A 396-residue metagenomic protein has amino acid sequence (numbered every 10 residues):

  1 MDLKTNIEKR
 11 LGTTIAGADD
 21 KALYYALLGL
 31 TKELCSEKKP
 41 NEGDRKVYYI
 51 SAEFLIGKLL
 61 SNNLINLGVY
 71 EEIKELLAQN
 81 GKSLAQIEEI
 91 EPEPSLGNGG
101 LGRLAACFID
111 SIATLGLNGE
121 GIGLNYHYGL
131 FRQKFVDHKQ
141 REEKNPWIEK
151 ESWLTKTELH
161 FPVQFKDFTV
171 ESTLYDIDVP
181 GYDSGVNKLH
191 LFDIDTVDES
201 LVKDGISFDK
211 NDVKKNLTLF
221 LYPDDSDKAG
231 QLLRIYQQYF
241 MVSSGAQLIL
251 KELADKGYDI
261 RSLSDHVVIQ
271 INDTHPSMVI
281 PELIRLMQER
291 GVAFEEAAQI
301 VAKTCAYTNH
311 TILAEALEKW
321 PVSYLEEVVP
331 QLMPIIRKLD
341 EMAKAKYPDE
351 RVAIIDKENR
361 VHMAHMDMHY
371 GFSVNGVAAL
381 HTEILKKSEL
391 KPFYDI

Functional and structural regions predicted by a protein language model:
M1-I396: A conserved ligand/cofactor-binding region detector
